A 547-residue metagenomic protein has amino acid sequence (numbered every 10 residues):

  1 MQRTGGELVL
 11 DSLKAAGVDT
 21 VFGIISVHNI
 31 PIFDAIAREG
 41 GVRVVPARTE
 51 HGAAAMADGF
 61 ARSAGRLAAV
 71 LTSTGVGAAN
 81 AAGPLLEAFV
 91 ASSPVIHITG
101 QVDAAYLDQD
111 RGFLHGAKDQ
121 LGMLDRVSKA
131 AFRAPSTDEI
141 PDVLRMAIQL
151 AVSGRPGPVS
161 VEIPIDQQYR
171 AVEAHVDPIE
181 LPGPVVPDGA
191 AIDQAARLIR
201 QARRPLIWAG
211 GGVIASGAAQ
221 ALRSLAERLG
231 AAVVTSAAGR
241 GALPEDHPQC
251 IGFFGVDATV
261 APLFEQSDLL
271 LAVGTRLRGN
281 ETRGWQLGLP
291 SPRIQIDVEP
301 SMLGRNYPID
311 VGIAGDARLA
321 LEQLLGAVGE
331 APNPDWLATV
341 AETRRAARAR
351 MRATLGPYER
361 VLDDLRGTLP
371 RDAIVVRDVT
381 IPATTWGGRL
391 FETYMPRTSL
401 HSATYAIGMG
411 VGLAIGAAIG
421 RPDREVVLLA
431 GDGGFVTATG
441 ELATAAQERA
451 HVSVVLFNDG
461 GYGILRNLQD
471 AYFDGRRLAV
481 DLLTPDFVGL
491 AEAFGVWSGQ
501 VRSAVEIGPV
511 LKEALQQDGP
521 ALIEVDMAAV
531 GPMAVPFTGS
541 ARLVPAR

Functional and structural regions predicted by a protein language model:
M1-A331, D364, T368-R371, P396 (+5 more regions): N-terminal alpha/beta PP-like core and its mobile active-site loop of ThDP/TPP-dependent enzymes
G6-L10, K14-A16, I24-V27, I32-E39 (+2 more regions): Active-site diphosphate/adenylate-binding microenvironment
N29, E50-A55, R278, P382-T384 (+2 more regions): Short acidic loop-to-helix transition motifs that present clustered carboxylates
Y106, D110-H115, F264, G304-N306 (+3 more regions): Thiamine diphosphate
D138, A174, R197, L289-V379 (+2 more regions): Phosphate/pyrophosphate-binding active-site segments
Q167, G239, I381-A383, A529: Active-site/binding-pocket entry motifs
G210-G212, A238, R276, T380 (+3 more regions): Histidine- and/or cysteine-centered catalytic micro-motif in compact active-site loops
